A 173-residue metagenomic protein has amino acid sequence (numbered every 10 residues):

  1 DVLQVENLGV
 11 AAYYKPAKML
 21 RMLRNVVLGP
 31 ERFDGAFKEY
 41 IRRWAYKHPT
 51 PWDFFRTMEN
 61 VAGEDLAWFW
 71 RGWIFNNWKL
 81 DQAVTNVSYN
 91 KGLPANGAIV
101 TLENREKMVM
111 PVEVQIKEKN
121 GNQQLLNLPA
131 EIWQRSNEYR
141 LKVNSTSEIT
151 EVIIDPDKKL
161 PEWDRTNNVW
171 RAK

Functional and structural regions predicted by a protein language model:
D1-V2, N7-A98: Amphipathic alpha-helical substructures
L28-G29, G121, E162: Residue-level detector of functionally special positions within alpha-helical transmembrane segments of multi-pass
A36-P49, N127-P129, N137-V143, P161: Compositionally biased, low-hydrophobicity segments enriched in charged and small polar residues
N60-A62, N104-E106, E162: Extracellular acidic, Ser/Thr/Pro-rich low-complexity tracts
L66-A67, L80-A83, Y89-D155: Beta-strand-rich binding/interaction modules
N104, N167-N168: Asparagine-centered polar/low-complexity signal
P156-N167: Short acidic/polar inter-strand loop motif in beta-rich domains
A172-K173: Short, solvent-exposed mixed-charge patches
